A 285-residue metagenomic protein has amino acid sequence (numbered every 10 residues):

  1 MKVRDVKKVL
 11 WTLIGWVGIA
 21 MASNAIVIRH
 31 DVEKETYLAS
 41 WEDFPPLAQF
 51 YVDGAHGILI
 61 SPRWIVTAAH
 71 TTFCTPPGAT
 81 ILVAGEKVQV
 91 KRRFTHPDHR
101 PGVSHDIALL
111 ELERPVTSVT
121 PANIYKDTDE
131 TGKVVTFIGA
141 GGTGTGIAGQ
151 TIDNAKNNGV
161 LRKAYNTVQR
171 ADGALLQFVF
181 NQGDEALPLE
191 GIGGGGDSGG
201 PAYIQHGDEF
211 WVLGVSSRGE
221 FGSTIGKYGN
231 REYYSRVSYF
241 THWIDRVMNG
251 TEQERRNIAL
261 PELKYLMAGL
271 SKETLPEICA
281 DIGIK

Functional and structural regions predicted by a protein language model:
K2-W11: Bacterial N-terminal signal peptides that target proteins for export
W11-A20: Bacterial N-terminal signal peptides
I26-D31, Y37, P46, A55-T72 (+3 more regions): C-terminal subregion of chymotrypsin/trypsin-like serine protease catalytic domains
W41-Q49: Short, hydrophobic/aromatic-rich segments at coil-to-beta transitions
G54-A55, I65, T71-F73, R100-P101 (+4 more regions): Solvent-exposed loop/turn segments at secondary-structure junctions within structured extracellular/periplasmic domains
H56-G57, V88-H96, A122, V168: Short, surface-exposed loop motifs enriched in S/T, G, D/E and P with embedded aromatic residues
S61-P62, V66-G102, D129-T136, T143-A148 (+1 more regions): Catalytic-histidine neighborhood of serine endopeptidases, predominantly the chymotrypsin-like S1/PA family
I107, L112-E190, N230, V237-T241: Chymotrypsin/trypsin-fold serine protease catalytic domain
